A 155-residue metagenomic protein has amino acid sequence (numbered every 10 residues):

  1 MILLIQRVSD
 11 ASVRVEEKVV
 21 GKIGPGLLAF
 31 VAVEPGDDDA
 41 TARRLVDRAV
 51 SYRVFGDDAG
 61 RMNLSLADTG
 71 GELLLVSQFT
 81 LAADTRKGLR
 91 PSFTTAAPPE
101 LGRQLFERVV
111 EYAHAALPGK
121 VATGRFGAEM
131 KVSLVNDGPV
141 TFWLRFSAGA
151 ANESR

Functional and structural regions predicted by a protein language model:
M1-S92, A97, Q104-R155: N-terminal, polar/charged subdomain of small-to-medium soluble alpha/beta proteins
